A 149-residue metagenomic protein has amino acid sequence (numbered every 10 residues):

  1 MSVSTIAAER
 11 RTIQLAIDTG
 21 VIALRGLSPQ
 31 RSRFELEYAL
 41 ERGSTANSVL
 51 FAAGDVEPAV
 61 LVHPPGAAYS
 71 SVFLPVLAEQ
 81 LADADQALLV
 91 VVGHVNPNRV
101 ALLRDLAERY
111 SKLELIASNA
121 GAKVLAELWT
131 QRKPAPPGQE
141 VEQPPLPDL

Functional and structural regions predicted by a protein language model:
M1-V3, G43: Intrinsically disordered, low-complexity segments enriched in Ser/Pro/Gly/Ala and basic residues
V3-R11, L15-T19, Y110-L149: Metallo-beta-lactamase
R11-E79: Conserved beta-strand hairpin/beta-sheet module of binuclear metal-dependent hydrolase folds, prominently
G26, V100-L102, A120: Generic hydrophobic alpha-helical membrane-span motif
R31, V95-V100, A122-L125: Active-site environment of divalent metal-dependent phosphoester hydrolases
E41-T45, E79-D83, R109-K112, P134-G138: Short, low-complexity, polar/charged sequence segments that are solvent-exposed and flexible
A46-F51, D85-L88, E114-A117, E140-E142: Glycine-rich loops and low-complexity Gly/Arg-rich segments that provide flexible linkers or classic glycine-based
P65-I116: Active-site metal-binding motif and surrounding structural segment of the metallo-beta-lactamase
